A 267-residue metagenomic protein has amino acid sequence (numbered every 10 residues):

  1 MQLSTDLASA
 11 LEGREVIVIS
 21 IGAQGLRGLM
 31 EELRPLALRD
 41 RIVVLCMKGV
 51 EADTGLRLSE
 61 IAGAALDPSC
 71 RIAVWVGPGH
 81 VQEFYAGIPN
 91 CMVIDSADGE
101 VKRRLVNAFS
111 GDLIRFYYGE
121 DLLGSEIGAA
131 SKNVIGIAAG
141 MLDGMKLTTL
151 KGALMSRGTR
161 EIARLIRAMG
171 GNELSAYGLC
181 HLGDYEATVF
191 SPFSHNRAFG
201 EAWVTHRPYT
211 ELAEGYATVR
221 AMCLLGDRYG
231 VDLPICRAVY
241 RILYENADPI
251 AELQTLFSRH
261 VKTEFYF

Functional and structural regions predicted by a protein language model:
M1-Q2, I114: Short, conserved active-site loop motifs that form the nucleotide-linked donor/cofactor pocket
S4, S20-A23, R27, A52 (+16 more regions): Electropositive phosphate-/nucleotide-binding environments in soluble metabolic enzymes
S4-G87, L105: Rossmann-like NAD(P)(H) cofactor-binding subdomain of soluble oxidoreductases
E12-G13, S131, L182: Alpha-helix C-terminal capping/helix-to-coil transition sites in glycosyltransferase folds
G25, L36, I61-R71, P89-S175: Internal alpha-helical scaffold of NAD(P)-dependent oxidoreductase catalytic cores
R41-V43, G119, W203-T205: Glycine/charged-rich beta-loop-alpha catalytic/anionic-binding loops adjacent to active sites
E51, V81, G136-I137, T188: General alpha-helical segment detector with a strong preference for membrane-spanning helices and helix-boundary regions
A139-G140, R167-F267: NAD(P)-dependent Rossmann-like dehydrogenase/reductase catalytic/cofactor-binding core
